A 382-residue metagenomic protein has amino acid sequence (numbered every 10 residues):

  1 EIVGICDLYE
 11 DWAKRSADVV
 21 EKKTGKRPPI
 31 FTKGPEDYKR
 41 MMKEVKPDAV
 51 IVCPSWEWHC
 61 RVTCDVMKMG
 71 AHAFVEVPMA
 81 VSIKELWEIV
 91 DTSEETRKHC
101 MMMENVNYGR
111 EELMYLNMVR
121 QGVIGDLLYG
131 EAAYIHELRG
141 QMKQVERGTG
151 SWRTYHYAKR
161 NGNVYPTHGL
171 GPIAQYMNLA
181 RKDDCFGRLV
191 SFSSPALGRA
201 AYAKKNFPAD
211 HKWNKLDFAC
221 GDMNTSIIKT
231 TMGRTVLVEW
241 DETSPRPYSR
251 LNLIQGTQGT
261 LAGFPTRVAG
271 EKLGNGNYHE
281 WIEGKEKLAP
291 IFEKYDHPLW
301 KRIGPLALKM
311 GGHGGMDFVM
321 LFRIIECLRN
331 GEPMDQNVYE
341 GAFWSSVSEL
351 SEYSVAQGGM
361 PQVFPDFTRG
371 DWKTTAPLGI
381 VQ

Functional and structural regions predicted by a protein language model:
E1-A71, K84-H99: N-terminal glycine-/serine-/threonine-rich beta1-alpha1-beta2 phosphate-ribose binding loop of Rossmann-like
A17, K39-M42, C64-M67, V90 (+6 more regions): Non-transmembrane alpha-helical segments in soluble domains of secreted/periplasmic/extracellular proteins
T96-M101, V106-F218: Predominantly a Rossmann-like dinucleotide-binding segment in NAD(P)-dependent oxidoreductases
C220, V238-S249: Glycine-rich phosphate/pyrophosphate-binding beta-alpha loops
S226-M232, G256: Active-site beta-strand termini and strand-to-loop segments that position acidic
P245-Q382: C-terminal helical cap and adjacent loop that interface with cofactors, partners, or active-site loops
